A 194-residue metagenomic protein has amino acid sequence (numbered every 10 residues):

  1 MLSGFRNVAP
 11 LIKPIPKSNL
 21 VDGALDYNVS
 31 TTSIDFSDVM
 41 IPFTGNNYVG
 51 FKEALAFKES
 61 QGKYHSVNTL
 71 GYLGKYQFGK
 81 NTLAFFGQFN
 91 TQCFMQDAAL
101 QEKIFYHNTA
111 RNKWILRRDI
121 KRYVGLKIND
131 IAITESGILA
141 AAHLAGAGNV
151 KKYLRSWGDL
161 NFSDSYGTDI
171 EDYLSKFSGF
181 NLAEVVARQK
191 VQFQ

Functional and structural regions predicted by a protein language model:
M1-T44, Y48, K58-K63, V67 (+2 more regions): Non-catalytic cell-wall polysaccharide-engagement segments
E53, F57: Mature N-terminal segment immediately following signal peptide/propeptide cleavage in secreted/periplasmic
T69-L73: Short Gly/aromatic-enriched secondary-structure transition segments
Y76-F78: Short glycine- and hydrophobic/aromatic-rich loop-to-beta-strand nucleating segment in the catalytic cores
